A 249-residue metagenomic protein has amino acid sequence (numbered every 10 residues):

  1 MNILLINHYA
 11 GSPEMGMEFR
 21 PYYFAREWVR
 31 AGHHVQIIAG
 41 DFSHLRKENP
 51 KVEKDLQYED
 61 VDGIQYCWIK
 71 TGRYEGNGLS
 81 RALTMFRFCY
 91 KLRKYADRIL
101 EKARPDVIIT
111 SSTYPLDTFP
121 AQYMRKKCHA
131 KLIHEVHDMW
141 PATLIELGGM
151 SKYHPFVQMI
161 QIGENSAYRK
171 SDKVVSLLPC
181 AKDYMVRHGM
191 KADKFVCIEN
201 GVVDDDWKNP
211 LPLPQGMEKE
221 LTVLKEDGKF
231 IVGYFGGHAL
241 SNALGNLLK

Functional and structural regions predicted by a protein language model:
M1-Q65: N-terminal subdomain of nucleotide-sugar transferases
I6, L177, Y234-G236: Short hydrophobic "strand-cap" motifs at the C-terminus of beta-strands
P13, A82-D97, P105-T143: An aromatic- and histidine-rich active-site surface loop
I37-L100: A conserved catalytic-core segment of Leloir-type glycosyltransferases
K51-L56, V203, K208-K225, I231: A short helix/loop element that forms part of the nucleotide-sugar donor recognition site in Leloir-type
D97, L116-F119, Y123-C128, H154-V174: Membrane-proximal helix-turn-helix segments that form the acceptor-binding/catalytic region of lipid-linked
C180, G201: Carbohydrate-associated surface elements
V223-N242, L248: Conserved donor-binding/catalytic core segment of Leloir-type glycosyltransferases
